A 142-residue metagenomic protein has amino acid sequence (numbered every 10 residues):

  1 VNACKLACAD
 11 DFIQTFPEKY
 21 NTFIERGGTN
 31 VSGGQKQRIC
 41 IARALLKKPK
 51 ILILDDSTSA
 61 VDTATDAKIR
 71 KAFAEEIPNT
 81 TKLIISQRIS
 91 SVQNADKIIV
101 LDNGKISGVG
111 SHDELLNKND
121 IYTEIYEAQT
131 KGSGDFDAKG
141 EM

Functional and structural regions predicted by a protein language model:
L6, I13-T15, K19, A64 (+3 more regions): C-terminal portion of ABC ATPase nucleotide-binding domains
V31, A60-V61, T65: Short coil-to-helix N-cap segments within the nucleotide-binding domains
I41, I85: Hydrophobic anchor residue at the start of the ABC signature
L46-K50, N79: A short, proline-enriched helix->beta-strand linker immediately N-terminal to the Walker B motif in ABC-type P-loop
L52-D55: Catalytic Walker B motif of ABC-type/P-loop ATPase nucleotide-binding domains
